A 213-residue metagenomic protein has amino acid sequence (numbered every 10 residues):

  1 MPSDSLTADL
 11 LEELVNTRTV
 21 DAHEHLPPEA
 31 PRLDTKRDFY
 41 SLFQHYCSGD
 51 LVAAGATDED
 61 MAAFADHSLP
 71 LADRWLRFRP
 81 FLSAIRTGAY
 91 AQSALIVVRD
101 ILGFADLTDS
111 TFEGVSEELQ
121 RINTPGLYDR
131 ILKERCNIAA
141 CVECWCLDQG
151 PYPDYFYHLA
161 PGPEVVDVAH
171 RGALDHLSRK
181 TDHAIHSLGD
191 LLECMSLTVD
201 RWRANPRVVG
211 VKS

Functional and structural regions predicted by a protein language model:
P2-S213: Metal-cofactor-binding active-site regions of metalloenzymes
